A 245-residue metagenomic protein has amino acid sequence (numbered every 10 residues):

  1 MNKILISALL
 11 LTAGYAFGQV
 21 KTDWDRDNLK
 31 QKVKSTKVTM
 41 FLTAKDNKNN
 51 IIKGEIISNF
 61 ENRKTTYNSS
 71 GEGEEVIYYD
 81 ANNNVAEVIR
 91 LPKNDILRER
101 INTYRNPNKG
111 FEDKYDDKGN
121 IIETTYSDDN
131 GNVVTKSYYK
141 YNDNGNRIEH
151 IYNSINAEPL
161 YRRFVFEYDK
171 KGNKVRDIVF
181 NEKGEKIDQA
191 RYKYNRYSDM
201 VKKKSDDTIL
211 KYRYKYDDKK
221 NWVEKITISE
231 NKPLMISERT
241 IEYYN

Functional and structural regions predicted by a protein language model:
M1-T22: Bacterial Sec-dependent N-terminal signal peptides
Q19-N245: Buried hydrophobic residues that stabilize the cores of well-folded domains
